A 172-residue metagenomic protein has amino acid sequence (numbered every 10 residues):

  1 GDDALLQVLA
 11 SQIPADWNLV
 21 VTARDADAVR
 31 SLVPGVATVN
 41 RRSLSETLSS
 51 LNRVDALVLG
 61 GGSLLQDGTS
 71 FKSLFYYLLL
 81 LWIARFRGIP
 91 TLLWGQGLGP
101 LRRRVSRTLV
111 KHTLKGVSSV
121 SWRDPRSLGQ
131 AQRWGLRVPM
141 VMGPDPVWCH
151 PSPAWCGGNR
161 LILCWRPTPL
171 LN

Functional and structural regions predicted by a protein language model:
D2-N172: Active-site anion-handling motifs in enzyme catalytic cores
